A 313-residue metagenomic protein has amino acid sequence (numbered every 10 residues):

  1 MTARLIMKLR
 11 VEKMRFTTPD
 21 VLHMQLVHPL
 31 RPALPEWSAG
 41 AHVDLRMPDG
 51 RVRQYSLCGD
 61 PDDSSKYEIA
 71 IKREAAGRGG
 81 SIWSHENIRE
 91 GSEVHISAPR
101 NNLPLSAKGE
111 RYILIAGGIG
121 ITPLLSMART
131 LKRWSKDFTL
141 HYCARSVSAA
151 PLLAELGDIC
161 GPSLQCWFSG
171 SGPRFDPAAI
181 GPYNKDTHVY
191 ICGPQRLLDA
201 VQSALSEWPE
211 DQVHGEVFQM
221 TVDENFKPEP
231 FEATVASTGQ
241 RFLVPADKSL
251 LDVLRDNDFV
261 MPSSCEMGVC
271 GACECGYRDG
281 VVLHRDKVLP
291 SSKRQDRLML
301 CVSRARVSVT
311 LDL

Functional and structural regions predicted by a protein language model:
T2-E93, A144-S146: Ferredoxin-reductase
P48, P99-R100, R278: Short, surface-exposed secondary-structure boundary micro-motifs
I82-S237, L243: FNR/FR-type flavoprotein reductase catalytic core
P123, R255, F259-H284, R294-V307: Local cysteine-cluster metal-coordination motifs and their immediate loop/turn environment, predominantly Fe-S cluster
E229-P262: C-terminal accessory/binding modules appended to enzymatic or scaffolding proteins
T310-L313: Short hydrophobic/aromatic patches at helix-to-coil boundaries
